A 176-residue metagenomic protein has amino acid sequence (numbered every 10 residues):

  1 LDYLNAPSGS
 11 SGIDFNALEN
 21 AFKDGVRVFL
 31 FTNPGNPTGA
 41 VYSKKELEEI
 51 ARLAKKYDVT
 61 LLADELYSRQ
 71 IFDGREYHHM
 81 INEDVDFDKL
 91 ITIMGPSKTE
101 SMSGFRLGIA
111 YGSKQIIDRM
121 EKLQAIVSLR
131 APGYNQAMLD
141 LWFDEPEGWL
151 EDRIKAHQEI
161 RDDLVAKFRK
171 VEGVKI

Functional and structural regions predicted by a protein language model:
L1-L4, I93: Hydrophobic residues at beta-strand termini and immediately following loops that shape nucleotide-binding pockets
N5-D73: Active-site phosphate-binding strand-loop segment of PLP-dependent enzymes
A21, I81-D86: Short, conserved catalytic or adaptor-binding loops enriched in Gly and charged residues
E49-L53, M80-N82, I117: Short, electropositive alpha-helical surface patch
D73, E83, K122-L123: Residue-level signal for well-ordered alpha-helical positions
E76-M80, I93: Conserved flavin/dinucleotide-binding core of flavoenzymes
K89-I176: PLP-dependent aminotransferase class I/II
